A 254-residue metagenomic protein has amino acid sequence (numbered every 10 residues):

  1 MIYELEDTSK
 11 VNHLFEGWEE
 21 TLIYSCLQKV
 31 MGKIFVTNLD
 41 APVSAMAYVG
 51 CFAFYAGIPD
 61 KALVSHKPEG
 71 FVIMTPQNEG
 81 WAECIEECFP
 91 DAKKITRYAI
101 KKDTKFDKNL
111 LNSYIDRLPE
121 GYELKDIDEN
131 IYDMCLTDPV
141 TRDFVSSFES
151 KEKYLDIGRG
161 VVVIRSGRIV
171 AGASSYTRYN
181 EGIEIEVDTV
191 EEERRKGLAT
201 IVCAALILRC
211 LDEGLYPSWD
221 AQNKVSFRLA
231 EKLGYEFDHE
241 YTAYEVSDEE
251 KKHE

Functional and structural regions predicted by a protein language model:
M1-E19, N109-K151: Short amphipathic alpha-helix that is part of the acyltransferase structural core
C26-L39, V49, E152-V161, I183: A short helix-loop-beta-strand connector motif used in the catalytic cores of GNAT acetyltransferases and, in some
M31-M134, Y244: Acyl-donor-binding surface of acyltransferase catalytic domains
K61-H66, I185, R195-R209, R228 (+1 more regions): Conserved acetyl-CoA-binding loop-helix of GNAT-fold acetyltransferases
E69-E79, C210-Q222: Conserved GNAT acetyl-CoA-binding A-motif
A82-A92, T200, Q222-E240: Conserved active-site alpha-helix within GNAT-family acetyltransferase domains
S150-G182, E186-V190: A conserved beta-strand-loop-helix scaffold within acyl/acetyltransferase catalytic domains
